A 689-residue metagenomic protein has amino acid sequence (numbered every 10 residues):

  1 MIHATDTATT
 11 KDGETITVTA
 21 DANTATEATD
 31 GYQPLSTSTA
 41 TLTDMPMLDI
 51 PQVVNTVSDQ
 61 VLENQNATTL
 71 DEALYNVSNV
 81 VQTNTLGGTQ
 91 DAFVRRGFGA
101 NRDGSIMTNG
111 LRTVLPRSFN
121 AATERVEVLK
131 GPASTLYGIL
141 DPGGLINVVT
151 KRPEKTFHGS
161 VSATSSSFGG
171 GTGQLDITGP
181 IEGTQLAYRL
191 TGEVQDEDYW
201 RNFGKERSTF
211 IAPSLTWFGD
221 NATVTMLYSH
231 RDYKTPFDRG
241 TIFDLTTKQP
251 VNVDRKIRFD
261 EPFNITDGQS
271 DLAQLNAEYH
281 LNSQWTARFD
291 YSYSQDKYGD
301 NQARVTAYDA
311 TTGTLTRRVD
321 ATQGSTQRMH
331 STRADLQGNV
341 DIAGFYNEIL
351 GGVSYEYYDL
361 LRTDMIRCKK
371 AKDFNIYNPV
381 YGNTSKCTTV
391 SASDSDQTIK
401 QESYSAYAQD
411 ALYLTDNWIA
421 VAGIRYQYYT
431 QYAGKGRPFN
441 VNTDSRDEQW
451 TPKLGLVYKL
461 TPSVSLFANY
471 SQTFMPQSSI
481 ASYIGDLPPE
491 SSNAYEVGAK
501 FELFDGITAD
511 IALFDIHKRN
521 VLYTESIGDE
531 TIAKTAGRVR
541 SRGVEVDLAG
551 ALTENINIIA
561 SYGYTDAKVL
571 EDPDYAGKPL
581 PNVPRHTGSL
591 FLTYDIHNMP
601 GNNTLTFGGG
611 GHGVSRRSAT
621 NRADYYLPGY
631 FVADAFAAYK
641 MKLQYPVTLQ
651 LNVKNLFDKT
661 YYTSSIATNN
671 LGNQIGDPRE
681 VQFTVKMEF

Functional and structural regions predicted by a protein language model:
D12-T156, V497: Acidic, small-polar-rich N-terminal luminal/periplasmic segments of exported/outer-membrane proteins
A122-E124, T135-P213, W217-T223, D271 (+1 more regions): Outer-membrane beta-barrel translocator/receptor signature
Q195-Y199, A212-H280, Y293-Q327, K370-I399 (+2 more regions): Acidic/polar loop-and-plug regions of large Gram-negative outer-membrane beta-barrel proteins
T216-F218, Q327, Y346-Y358, Q397-K518 (+1 more regions): Structural signature of Gram-negative outer-membrane beta-barrels, strongest in the C-terminal barrel of TonB-dependent
L275-Q295, V319-G434: Face-selective signature of the C-terminal outer-membrane beta-barrel domain
E278-S292, D296-Q302, K459, L466 (+2 more regions): Membrane-embedded beta-barrel scaffold of Gram-negative outer-membrane proteins
S325, I349, P581-F689: Conserved C-terminal beta-signal and adjacent last beta-strands/turns of outer-membrane beta-barrel proteins
D515, T535-T620: Gram-negative outer-membrane beta-barrel transporters
